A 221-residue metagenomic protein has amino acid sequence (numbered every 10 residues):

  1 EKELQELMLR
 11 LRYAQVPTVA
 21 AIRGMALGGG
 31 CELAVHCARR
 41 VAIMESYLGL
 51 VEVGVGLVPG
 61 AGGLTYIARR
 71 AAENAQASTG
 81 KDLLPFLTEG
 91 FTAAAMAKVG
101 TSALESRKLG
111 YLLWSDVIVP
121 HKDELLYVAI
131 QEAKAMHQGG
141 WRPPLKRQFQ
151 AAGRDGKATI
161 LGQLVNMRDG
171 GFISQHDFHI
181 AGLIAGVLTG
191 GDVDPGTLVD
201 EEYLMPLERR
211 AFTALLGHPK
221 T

Functional and structural regions predicted by a protein language model:
E1, Q5-K146: Conserved catalytic cores of soluble enzyme domains, especially glycine-rich substrate-binding beta-alpha loops
N74-K98, S102, W114, P120-T221: Intrinsically disordered, low-complexity segments enriched in small/flexible residues
